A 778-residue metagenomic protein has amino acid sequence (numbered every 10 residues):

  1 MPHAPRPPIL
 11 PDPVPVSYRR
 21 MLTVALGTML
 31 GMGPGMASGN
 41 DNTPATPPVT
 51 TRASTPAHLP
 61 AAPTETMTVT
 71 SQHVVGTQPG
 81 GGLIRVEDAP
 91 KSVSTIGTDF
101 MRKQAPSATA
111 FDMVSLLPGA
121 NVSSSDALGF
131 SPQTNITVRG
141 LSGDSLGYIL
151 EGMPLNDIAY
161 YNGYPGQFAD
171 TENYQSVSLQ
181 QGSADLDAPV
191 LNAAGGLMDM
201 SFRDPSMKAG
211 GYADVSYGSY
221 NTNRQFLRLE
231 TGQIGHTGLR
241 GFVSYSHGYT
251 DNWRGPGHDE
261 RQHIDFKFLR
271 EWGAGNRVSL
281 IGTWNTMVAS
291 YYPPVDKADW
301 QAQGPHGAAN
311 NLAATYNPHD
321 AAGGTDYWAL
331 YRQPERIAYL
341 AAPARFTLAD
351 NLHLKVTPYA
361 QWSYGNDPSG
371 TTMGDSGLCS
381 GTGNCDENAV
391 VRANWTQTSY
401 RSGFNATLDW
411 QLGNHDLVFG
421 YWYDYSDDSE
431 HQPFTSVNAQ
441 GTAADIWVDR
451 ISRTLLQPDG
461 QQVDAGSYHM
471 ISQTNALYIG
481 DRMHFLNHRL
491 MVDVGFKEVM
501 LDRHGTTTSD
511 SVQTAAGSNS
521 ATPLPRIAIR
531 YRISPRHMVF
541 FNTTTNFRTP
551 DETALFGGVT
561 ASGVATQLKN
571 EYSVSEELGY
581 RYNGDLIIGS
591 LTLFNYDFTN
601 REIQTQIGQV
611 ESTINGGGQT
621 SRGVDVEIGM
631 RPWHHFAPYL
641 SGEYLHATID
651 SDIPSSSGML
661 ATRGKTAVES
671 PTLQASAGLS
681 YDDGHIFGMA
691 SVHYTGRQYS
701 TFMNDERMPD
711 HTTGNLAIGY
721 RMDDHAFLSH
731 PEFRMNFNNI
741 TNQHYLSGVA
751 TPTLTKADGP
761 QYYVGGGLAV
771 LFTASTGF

Functional and structural regions predicted by a protein language model:
P2-A4, F594, P638, H693 (+2 more regions): C-terminal beta-signal and adjacent terminal beta-strands/loops of Gram-negative outer-membrane beta-barrel proteins
T77-Q78, G82-V86, P90, T109-P154: Extracytoplasmic beta-strand/coil segments of soluble accessory domains associated with Gram-negative outer-membrane
F168-D214: A beta-strand signature from Gram-negative outer-membrane beta-barrel systems, especially the internal plug domain
G210-Y212, S216-Y249, W253-P294, R332-N351 (+2 more regions): Transmembrane beta-barrel wall of Gram-negative outer-membrane proteins
L269-E271, R277-R345, W362, N366-Q397 (+1 more regions): Acidic/polar loop-and-plug regions of large Gram-negative outer-membrane beta-barrel proteins
P343-T347, H353-Y359, S363-D367, T371 (+6 more regions): Membrane-embedded beta-barrel scaffold of Gram-negative outer-membrane proteins
S399, N414-D416, W422-D424, A465-F598 (+3 more regions): Structural signature of Gram-negative outer-membrane beta-barrels, strongest in the C-terminal barrel of TonB-dependent
N414, F485-N487, I588, L593-T599 (+4 more regions): Gram-negative outer-membrane beta-barrel transporters
